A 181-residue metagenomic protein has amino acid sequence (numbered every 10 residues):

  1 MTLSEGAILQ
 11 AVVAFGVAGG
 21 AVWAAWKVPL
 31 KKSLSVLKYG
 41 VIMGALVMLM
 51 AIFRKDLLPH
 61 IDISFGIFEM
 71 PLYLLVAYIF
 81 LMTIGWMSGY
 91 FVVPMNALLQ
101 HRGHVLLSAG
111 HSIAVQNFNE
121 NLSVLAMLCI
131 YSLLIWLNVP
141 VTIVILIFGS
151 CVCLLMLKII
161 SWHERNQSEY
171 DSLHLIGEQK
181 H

Functional and structural regions predicted by a protein language model:
M1-H181: C-terminal transmembrane bundle of multi-pass solute transporters/carriers
